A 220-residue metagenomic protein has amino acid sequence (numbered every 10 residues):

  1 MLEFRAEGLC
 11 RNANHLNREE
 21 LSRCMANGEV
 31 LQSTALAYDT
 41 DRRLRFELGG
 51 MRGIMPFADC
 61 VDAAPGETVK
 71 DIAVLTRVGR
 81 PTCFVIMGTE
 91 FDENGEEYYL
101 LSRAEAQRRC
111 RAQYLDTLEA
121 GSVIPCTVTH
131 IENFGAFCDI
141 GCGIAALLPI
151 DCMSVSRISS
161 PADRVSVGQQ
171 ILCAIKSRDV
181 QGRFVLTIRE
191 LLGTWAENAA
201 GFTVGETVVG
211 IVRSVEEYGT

Functional and structural regions predicted by a protein language model:
M1-T220: Single-stranded RNA-binding regions, centering on S1/OB-family and related RNA-binding modules
